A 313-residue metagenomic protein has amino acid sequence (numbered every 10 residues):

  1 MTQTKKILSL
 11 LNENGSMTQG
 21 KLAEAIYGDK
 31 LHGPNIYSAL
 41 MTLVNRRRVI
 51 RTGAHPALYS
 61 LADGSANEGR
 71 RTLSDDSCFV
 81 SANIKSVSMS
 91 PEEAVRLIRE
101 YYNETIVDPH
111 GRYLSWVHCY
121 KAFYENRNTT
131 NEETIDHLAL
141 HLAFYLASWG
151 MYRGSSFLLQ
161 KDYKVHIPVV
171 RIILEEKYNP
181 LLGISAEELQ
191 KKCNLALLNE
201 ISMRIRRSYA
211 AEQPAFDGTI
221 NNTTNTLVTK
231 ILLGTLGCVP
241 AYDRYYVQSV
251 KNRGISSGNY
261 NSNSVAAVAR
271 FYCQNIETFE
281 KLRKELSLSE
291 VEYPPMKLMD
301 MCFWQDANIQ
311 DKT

Functional and structural regions predicted by a protein language model:
M1-N14: Positively charged, polyanion-binding regions of nucleic-acid-associated proteins
T2, L31-R70: Charged low-complexity interaction tracts in eukaryotic proteins
S9-N12, Y27, L233: Short, locally clustered residues in the helix-turn-helix/winged-helix DNA-binding domain
G15, D29, V239: Flexible coil/turn residues that form the inter-helical turn or adjacent wing/linker of helix-turn-helix
M17-I26: Short acidic, hydrophobic short linear motifs in intrinsically disordered regions
L40, L232, L236: DNA major-groove recognition helix of helix-turn-helix
R71-T219, G237-T313: An N-terminal alpha-helical hairpin/helix-loop-helix interaction module that forms a charged, gly/pro-flexible surface
Q213-L233: Helix-hairpin-helix
